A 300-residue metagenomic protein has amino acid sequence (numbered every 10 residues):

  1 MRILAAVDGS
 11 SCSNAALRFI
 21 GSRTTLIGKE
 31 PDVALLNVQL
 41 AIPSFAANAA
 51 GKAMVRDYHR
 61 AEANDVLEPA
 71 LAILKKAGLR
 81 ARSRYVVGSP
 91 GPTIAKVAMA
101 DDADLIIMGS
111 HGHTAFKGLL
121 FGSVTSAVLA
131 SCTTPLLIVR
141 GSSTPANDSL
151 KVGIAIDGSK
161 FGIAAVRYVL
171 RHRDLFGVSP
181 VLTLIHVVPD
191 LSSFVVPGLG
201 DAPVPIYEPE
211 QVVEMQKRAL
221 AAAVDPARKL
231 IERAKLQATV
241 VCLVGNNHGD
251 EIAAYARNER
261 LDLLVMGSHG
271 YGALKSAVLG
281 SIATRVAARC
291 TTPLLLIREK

Functional and structural regions predicted by a protein language model:
M1-A53, D148-Y207, K229-V241: Small/aliphatic-rich secondary-structure junction motif
R2-A5, A15-L17, T25-L26, G91 (+2 more regions): Gly/Ser-rich helix-loop-strand patches that form or flank binding pockets for ribonucleotide-derived cofactors
A6, R84, G109, A155 (+2 more regions): Active-site-adjacent beta-strand anchor residues
S10, L40, G88, H113 (+5 more regions): Residue-level marker for beta-strand->alpha-helix junctions and adjacent short loops that shape enzyme
S22, V55-D57, A72-I106, K229-L264: Structural beta-alpha unit
L35, S83-Y85, I138, L184 (+2 more regions): A structural preference for short, hydrophobic beta-strand core positions in alpha/beta folds
A49-A50, N64-R80: Phosphate/nucleotide-donor binding subsite
A53-D65, I206-A222: A short acidic, glycine-rich active-site loop that binds or catalyzes chemistry on phosphate/adenosine moieties
